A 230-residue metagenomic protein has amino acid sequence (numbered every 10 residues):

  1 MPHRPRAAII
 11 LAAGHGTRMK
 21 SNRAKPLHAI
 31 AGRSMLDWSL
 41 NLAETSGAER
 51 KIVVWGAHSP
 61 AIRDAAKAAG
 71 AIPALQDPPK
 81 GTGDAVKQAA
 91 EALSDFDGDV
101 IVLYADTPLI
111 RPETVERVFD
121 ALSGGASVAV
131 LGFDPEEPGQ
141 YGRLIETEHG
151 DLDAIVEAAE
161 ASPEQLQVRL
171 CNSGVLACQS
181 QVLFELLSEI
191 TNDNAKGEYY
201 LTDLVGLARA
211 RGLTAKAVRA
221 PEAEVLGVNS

Functional and structural regions predicted by a protein language model:
M1-A7, R33-D120: Conserved N-terminal catalytic core of the sugar/cofactor nucleotidyltransferase
M1-S21: N-terminal nucleotide-binding beta1-loop-alpha1 segment
A8-I10, V53, I101-V102, V128-L131 (+1 more regions): Structural beta-sheet core signal
R23, G47, K67-G70, E148 (+1 more regions): Short, structured coil segments at secondary-structure junctions
R23-A29, I190-D193: Short glycine-enriched, charge-decorated loop/helix-capping segments at active-site entrances that position
A29, L109, A177, G227-V228: Short aromatic/basic micro-patch
P60, A69, I110-A195, T202-L204 (+1 more regions): Conserved core of the sugar-phosphate nucleotidyltransferase
A215-N229: Terminal amphipathic helices with adjacent charged low-complexity linkers/tails
